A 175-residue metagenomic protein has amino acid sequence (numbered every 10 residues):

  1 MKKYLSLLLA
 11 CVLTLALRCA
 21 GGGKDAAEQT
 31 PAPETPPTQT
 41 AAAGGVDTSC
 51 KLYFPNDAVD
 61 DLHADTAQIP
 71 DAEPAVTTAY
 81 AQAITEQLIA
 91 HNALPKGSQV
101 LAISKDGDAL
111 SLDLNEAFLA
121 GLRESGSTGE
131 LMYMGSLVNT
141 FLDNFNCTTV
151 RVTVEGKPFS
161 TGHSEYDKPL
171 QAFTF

Functional and structural regions predicted by a protein language model:
K2-L13, R18-F175: Bimodal "functional hotspot" detector
